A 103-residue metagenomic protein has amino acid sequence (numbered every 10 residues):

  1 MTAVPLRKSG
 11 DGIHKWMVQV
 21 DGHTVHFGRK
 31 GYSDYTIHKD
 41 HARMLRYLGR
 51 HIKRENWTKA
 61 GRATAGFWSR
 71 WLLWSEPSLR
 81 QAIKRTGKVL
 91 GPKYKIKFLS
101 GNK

Functional and structural regions predicted by a protein language model:
M1-K103: Arg/Lys-rich, low-complexity, intrinsically disordered basic segments
